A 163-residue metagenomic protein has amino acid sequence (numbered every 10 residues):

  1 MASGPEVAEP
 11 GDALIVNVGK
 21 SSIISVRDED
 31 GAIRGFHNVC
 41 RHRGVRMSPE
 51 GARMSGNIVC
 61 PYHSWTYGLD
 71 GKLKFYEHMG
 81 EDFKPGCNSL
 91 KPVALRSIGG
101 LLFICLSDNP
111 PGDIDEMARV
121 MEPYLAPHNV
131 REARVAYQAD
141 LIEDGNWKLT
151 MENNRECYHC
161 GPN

Functional and structural regions predicted by a protein language model:
M1-A32, T66-N163: Rieske [2Fe-2S] iron-sulfur-binding subdomain
D12-P61: Glycine-rich active-site/cofactor-binding loop and its immediate structural neighborhood
